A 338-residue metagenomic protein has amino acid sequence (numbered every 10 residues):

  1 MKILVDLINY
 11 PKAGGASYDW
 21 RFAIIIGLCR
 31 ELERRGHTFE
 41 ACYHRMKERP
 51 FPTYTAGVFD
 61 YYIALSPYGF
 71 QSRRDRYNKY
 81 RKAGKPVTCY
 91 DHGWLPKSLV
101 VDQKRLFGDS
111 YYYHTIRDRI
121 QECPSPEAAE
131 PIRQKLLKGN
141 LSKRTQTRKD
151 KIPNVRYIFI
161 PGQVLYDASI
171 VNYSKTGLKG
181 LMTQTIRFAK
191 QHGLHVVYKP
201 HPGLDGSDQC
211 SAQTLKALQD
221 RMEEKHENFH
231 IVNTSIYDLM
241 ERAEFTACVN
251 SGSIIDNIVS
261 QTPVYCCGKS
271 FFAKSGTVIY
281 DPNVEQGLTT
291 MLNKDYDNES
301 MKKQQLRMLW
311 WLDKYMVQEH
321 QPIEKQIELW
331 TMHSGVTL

Functional and structural regions predicted by a protein language model:
M1-V58, Q191, H333-L338: N-terminal pre-catalytic "stem/leader" segment of glycosyltransferase-like enzymes
V5-G14, K149-G206, L309-K314: Active-site donor-nucleotide binding/catalytic segment of nucleotide-sugar enzymes
N9-K12, M46-R49, P67-F70, G93-P96 (+4 more regions): Short, solvent-exposed loop/turn segments at secondary-structure junctions
F22-E31, E40-D102: Extended catalytic core of nucleotide-activated donor transferases of GT-like folds
F39, Y43-H44, T183-V232: Catalytic donor nucleotide-activated moiety binding site of glycosyltransferases and closely related
T55, K151, D238-R242: Structural alpha-helical scaffold elements that stabilize or flank donor/cofactor-binding regions in carbohydrate
Y61-D75, V232-I279: A donor-sugar binding/catalytic signature common to diverse glycosyltransferases and related nucleotide-sugar
K104-I152, G276-L338: Leloir-type glycosyltransferase catalytic cores
